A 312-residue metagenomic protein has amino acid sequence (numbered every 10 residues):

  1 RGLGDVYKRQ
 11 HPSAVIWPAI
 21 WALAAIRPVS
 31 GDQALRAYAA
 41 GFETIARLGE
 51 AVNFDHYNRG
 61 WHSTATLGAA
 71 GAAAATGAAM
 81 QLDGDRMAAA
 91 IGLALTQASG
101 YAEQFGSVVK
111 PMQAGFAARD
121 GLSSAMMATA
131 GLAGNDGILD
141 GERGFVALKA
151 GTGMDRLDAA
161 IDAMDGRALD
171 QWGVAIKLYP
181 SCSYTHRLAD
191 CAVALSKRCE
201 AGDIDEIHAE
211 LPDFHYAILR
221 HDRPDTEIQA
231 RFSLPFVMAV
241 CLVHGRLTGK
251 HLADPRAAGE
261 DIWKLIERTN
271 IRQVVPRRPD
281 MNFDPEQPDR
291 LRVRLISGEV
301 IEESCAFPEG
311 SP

Functional and structural regions predicted by a protein language model:
R1, D5-R9, G106-D120, M126-P312: Terminal-appendage/accessory-domain detector
K8-P12, S30, W61, E227: Short secondary-structure transition/capping motifs
K8-S13, G41-I45: Internal helix-loop-helix
P12-L35, A70-L82, L178, C182-E200 (+1 more regions): Alpha-helical support elements that line or immediately flank enzyme active sites and cofactor-binding pockets
V15-W17, A22, T44, T96-G100 (+2 more regions): Short connector loops/turns at beta-strand edges and beta->alpha or beta->beta junctions
A24-S124, N135-E142: Glycine-rich, mobile lid/loop segments that gate access to catalytic sites or pores
